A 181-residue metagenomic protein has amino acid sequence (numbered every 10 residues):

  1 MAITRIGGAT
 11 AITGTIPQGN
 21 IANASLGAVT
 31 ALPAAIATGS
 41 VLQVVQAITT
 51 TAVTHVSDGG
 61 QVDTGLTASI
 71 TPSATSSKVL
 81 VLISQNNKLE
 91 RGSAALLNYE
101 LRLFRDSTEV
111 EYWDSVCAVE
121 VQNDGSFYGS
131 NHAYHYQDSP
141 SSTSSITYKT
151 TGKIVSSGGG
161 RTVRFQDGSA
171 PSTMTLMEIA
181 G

Functional and structural regions predicted by a protein language model:
M1-A52, G181: Glycine-rich, low-complexity segments
I16, N20, S25, S57-G60 (+2 more regions): Solvent-exposed, flexible loop/coil residues
T54-V56, T71-G181: Terminal beta-strand-rich extracellular "head" domains that mediate receptor/glycan or other ligand binding
V62-T64: Short, solvent-exposed loop/turn segments enriched in Ser/Thr/Gly
L66-A68: Extended, low-complexity regulatory regions
